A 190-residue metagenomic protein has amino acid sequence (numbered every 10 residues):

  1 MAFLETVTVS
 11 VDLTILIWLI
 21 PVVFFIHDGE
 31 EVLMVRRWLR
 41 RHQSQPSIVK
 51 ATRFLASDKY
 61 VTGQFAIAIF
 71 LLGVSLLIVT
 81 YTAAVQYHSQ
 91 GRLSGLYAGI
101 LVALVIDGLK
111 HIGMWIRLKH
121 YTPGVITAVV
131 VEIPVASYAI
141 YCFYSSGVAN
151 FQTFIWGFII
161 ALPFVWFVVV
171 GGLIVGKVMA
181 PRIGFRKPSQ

Functional and structural regions predicted by a protein language model:
M1-W18, V79-G95, S137-I155: Helix-coil boundary and interhelical linker segments in multi-pass alpha-helical membrane proteins
V9-R36: N-terminal signal-anchor transmembrane alpha helix
F25-V32, L104-W115, P163-V178: Transmembrane alpha-helical segments that form the membrane-embedded catalytic/substrate-channel core of multi-pass
V32-D58, I174-Q190: Cytosolic, membrane-interface loops and tails of multi-pass inner-membrane proteins
T62-A84, D107, V131-A136: Core segments of transmembrane alpha-helices that mediate helix-helix packing or line hydrophobic substrate/ligand
V102-H111, T122-F143, P163-F164: Hydrophobic alpha-helical membrane segments
I116-V130, A149-F158: Non-cytosolic membrane-interface motifs at loop->transmembrane helix junctions
V135-Q190: Terminal transmembrane helical module of multi-pass membrane proteins
